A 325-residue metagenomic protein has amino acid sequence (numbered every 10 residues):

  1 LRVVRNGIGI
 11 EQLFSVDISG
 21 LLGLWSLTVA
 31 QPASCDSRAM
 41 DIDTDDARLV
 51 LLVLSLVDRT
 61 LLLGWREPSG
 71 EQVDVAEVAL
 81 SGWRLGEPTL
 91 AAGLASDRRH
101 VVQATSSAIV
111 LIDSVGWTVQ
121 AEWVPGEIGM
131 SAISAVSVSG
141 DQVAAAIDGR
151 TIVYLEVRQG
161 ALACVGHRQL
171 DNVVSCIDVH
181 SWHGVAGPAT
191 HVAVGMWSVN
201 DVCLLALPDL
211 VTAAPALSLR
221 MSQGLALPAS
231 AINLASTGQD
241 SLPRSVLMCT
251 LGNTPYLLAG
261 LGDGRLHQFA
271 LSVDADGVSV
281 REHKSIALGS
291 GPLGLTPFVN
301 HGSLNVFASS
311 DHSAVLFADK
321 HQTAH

Functional and structural regions predicted by a protein language model:
L1-H325: Large eukaryotic, non-enzymatic subunits of multiprotein complexes that serve as scaffolds/tethers, characterized by
